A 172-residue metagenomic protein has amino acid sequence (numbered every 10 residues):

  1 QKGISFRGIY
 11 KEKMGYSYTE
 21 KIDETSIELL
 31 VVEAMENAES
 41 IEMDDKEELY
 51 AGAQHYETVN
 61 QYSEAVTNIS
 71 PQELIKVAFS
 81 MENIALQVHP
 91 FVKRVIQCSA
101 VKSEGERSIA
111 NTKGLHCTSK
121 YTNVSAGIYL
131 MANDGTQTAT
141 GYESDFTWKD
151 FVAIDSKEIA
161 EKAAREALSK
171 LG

Functional and structural regions predicted by a protein language model:
Q1-G172: Active-site bordering "gate/hinge" segments that shape substrate access to catalytic or cofactor-binding pockets
